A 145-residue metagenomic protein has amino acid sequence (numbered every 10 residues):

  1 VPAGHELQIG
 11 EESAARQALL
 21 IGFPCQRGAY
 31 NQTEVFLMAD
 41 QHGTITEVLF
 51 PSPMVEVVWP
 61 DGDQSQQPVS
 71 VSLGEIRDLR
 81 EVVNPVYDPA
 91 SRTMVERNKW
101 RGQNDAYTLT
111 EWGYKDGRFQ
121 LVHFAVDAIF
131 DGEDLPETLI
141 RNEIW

Functional and structural regions predicted by a protein language model:
V1-W145: Exposed acidic/polar residues on beta-strands and adjacent loops within beta-sheet cores, strongest in beta-propeller
